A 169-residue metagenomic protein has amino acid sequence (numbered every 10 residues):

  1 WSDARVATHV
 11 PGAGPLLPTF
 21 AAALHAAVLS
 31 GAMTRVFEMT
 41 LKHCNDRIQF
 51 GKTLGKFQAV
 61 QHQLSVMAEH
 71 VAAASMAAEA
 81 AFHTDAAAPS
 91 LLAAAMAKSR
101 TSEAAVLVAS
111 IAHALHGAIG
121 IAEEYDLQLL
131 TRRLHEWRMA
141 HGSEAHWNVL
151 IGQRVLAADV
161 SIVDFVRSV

Functional and structural regions predicted by a protein language model:
W1-A21: A short, charged helix-loop
A22-V169: Alpha-helical interface subdomain recognition
